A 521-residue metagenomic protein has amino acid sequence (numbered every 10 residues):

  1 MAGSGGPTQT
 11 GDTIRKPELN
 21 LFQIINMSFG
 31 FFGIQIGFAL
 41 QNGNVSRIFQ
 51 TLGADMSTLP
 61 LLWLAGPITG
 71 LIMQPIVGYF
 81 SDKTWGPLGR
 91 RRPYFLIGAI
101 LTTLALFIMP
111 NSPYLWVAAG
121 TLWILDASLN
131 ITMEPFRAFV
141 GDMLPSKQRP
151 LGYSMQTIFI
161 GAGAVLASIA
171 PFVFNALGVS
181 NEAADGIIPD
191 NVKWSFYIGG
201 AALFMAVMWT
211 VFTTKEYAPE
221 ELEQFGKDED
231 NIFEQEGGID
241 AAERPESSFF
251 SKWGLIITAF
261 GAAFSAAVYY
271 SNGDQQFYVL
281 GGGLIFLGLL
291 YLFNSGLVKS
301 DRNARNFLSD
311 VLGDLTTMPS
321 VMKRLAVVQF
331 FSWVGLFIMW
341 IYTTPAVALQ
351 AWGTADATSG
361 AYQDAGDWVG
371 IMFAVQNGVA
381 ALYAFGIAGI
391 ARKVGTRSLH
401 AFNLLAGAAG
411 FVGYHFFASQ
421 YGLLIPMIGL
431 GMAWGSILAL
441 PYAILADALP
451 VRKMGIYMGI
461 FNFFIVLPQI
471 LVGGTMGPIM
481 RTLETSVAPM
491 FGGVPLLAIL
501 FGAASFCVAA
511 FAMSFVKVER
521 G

Functional and structural regions predicted by a protein language model:
M1-L21, P113-W116, T132, S146-F331 (+3 more regions): Intracellular loop-helix junctions on the cytosolic face of multi-pass helical membrane proteins
Q9-T69, K323-V328, S332-A357: Helix-loop boundary and gating motifs at the non-cytosolic
M56-S57, S146-Q156, G366, L449-F461: Loop-to-transmembrane helix entry/capping segments in MFS-fold secondary transporters and related SLC/MFSD carriers
I72-L88, L382-T396, M480: Helix-to-loop junctions at the C-terminal end of transmembrane segments in multipass secondary transporters
F95-Y114, L405-A418: C-terminal ends and interior cores of transmembrane alpha-helices in multi-pass membrane transporters/permeases
A105-M109, P113-T132, G422-S436: Hydrophobic core of transmembrane alpha-helices in multi-pass small-molecule transporters, especially MFS/SLC-type
I131-L144, S436-P450: Intracellular juxtamembrane helix-capping segments at the cytosolic ends of symmetry-related transmembrane helices
R397-L440: C-terminal transmembrane helical hairpin of 12-TM major facilitator-type secondary transporters
